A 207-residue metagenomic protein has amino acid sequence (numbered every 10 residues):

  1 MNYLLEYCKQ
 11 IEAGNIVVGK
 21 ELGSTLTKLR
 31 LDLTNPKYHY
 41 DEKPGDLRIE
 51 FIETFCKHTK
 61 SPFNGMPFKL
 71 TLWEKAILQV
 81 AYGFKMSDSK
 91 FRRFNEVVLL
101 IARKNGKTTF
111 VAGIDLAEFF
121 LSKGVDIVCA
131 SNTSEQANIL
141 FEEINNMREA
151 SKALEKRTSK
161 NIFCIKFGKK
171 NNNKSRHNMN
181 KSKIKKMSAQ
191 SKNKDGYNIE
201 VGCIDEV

Functional and structural regions predicted by a protein language model:
M1-V207: Phosphate/NTP-binding elements of NTP-utilizing enzymes
